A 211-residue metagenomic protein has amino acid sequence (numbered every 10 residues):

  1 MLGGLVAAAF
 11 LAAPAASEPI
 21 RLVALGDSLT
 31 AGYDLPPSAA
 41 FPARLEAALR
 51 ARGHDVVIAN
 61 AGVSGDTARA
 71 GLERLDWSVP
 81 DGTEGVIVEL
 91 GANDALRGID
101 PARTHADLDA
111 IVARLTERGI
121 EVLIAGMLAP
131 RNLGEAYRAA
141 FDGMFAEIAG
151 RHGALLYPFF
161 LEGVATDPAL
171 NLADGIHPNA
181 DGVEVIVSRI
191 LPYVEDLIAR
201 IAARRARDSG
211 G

Functional and structural regions predicted by a protein language model:
M1-G3: N-terminal export leaders
V6-A8, P36, G143, H152: Hydrophobic residues within membrane-embedded alpha helices
A12-P14: N-terminal signal peptide c-region/cleavage motif recognized by signal peptidases
A16-S64, R74-G82: Serine-esterase "nucleophile elbow" of acetyl-processing enzymes
A51-H54, A70-G211: Alpha-helical cap/lid subdomain in secreted, periplasmic, or secretory-pathway luminal O-acyl-processing enzymes
G65-R69: Acidic-and-aromatic substrate-binding clefts and catalytic sites of carbohydrate-active enzymes
